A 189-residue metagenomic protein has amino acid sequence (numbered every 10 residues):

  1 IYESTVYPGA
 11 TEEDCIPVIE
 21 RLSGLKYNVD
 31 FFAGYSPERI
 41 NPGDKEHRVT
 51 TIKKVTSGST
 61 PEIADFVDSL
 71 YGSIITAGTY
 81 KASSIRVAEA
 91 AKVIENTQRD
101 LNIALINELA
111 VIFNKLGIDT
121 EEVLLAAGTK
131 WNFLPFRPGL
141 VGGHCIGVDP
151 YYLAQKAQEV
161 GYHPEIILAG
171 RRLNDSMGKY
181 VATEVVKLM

Functional and structural regions predicted by a protein language model:
Y2-M189: Structural/interface elements that position substrates and couple domains in central-metabolism enzymes
